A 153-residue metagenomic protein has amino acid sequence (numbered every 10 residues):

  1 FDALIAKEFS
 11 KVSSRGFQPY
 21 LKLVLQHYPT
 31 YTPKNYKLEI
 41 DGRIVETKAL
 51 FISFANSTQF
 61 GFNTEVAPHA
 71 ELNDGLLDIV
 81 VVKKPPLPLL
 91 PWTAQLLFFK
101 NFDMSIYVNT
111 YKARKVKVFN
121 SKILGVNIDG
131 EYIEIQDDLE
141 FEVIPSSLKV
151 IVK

Functional and structural regions predicted by a protein language model:
F1-K153: Long C-terminal subdomains/extensions of small-metabolite kinases
